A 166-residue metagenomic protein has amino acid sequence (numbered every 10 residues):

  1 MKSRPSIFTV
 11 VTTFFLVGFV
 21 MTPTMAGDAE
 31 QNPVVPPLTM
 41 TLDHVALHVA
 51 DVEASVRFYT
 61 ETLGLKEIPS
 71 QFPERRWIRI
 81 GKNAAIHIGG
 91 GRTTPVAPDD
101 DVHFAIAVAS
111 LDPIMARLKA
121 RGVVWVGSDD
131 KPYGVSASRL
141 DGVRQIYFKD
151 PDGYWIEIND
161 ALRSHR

Functional and structural regions predicted by a protein language model:
M1-P5: N-terminal secretory signal peptides that target proteins for export/translocation
T9-P23: Bacterial N-terminal signal peptides
A26-E53, V102-I106, A161-R166: N-terminal beta-strand motif that seeds the catalytic metal site of vicinal oxygen chelate
P36-P37, L47-I86: Core segments of cupin and vicinal oxygen chelate
T39-T41, V96-D101, R139-L140: Short glycine-enriched loop/turn motifs at secondary-structure junctions
V49-E53, F104-D152, R163-R166: Vicinal oxygen chelate
W77-M115, K119: Mid-chain, structured segments of secreted extracytoplasmic proteins
